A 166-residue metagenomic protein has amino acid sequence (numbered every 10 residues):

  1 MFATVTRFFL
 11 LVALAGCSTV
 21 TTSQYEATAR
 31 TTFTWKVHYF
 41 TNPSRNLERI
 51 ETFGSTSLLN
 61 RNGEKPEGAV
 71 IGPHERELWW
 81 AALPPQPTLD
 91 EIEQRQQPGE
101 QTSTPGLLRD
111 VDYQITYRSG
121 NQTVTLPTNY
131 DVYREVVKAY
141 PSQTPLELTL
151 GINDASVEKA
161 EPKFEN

Functional and structural regions predicted by a protein language model:
F2-L11: Sec-dependent signal peptide recognition, specifically the positively charged N-region followed immediately by
A13-G16: C-terminal motif of bacterial Sec signal peptides marking the signal peptidase cleavage site
S18-V20: Bacterial signal peptide processing site
A29, F33-Q114: Charged, low-complexity helical/coil segments in non-catalytic cytosolic or luminal regions
R109-Y113, Q122-V124, S142-L146: Envelope-exposed proteins and targeting segments
Q122-V132: Short, structured beta-strand/loop micro-motifs enriched in basic residues and often containing a Trp
V132-L148: Short nucleic-acid-contacting surface segments enriched for D/E, G, S/T with interspersed K/R
I152-N166: OB-fold/S1-family single-stranded nucleic acid-binding modules
